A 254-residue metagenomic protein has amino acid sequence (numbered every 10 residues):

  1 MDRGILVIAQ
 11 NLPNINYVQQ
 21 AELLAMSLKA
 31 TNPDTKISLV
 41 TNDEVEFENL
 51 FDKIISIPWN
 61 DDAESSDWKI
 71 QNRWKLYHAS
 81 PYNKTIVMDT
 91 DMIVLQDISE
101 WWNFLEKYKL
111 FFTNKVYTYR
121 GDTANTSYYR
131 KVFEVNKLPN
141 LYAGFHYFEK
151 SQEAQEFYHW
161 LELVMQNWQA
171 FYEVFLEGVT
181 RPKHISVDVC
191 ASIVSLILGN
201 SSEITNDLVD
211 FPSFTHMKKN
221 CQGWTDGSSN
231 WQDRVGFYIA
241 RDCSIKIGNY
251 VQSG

Functional and structural regions predicted by a protein language model:
M1-R3, V7, V18, L39 (+3 more regions): A glycosyltransferase accessory/donor-loop signature
N11-A21: A short, glycine/small-residue-rich beta-strand->loop->alpha-helix junction that serves as a flexible
L23, S27-T35: Short, acidic, metal-binding catalytic loop of nucleotide-sugar glycosyltransferases
D34-N42, F112: Short, hydrophobic beta-strand segments that form beta-sheet elements in well-ordered domains
E46-S80: Active-site-proximal specificity loops/subdomain of glycosyltransferases
T85: Short aromatic/hydrophobic "clamp" motif used to bind/position activated sugar donors
D89-I93: The conserved acidic donor/metal-binding loop of glycosyltransferases
Q96-K131: Conserved donor-nucleotide/metal-binding helix-loop-beta segment in metal-dependent transferases, i.e., the alpha-helix
